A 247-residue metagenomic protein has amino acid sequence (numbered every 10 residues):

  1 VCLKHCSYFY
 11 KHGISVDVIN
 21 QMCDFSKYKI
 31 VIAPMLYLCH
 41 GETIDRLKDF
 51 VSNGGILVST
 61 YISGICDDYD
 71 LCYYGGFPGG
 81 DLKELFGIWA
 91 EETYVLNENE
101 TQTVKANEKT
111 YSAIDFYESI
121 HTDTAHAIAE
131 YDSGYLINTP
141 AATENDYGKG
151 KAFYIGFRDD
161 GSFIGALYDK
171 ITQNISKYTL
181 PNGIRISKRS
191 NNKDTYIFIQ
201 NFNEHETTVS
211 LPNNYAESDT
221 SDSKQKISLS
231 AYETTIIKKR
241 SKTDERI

Functional and structural regions predicted by a protein language model:
V1-I247: Carbohydrate-binding surfaces of carbohydrate-active enzymes
